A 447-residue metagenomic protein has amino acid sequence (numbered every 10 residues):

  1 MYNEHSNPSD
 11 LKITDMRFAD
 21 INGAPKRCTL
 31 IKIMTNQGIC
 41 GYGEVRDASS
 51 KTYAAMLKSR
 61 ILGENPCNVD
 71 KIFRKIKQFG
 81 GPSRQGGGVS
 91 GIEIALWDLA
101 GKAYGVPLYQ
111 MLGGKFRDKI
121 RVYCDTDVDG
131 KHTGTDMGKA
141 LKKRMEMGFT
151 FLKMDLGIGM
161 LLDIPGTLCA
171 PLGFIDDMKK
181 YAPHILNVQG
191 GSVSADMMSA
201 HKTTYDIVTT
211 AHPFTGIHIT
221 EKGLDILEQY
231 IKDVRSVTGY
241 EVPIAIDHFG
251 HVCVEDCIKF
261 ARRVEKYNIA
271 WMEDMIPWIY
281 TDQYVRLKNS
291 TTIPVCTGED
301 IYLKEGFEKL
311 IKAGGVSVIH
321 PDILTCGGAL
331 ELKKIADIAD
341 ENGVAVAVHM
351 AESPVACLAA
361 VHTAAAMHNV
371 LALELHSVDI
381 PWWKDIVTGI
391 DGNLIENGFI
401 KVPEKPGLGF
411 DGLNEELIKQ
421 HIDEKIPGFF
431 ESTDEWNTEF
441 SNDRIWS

Functional and structural regions predicted by a protein language model:
M1-C40, R46-A48, A54, V89-S90 (+6 more regions): Non-catalytic terminal accessory/regulatory regions of metabolic enzymes
Y2-I21, P25, N36, L330 (+2 more regions): Flexible C-terminal active-site loop/helix
I13, G38, I92, G105 (+7 more regions): Conserved, mostly hydrophobic/aromatic
M34-V106, S441-W446: Metal- or metallocofactor-binding catalytic centers and their adjacent structured scaffolds across diverse enzyme
K51, S59, E64, N68 (+3 more regions): Shared catalytic-loop signature of beta/alpha-barrel
Q85-Y104, G113-Y123, D127, T133-G134: Hydrophobic alpha-helical hairpins/lids featuring a short glycine-rich hinge
K115-V122, V237-I246, K288-G298, G343-V346: Short beta-strand/loop segments at the ligand-binding rim of alpha/beta enzyme cores
K119, D125-V285: Metal-dependent enolase-superfamily TIM-barrel catalytic cores that perform enediolate-based chemistry
